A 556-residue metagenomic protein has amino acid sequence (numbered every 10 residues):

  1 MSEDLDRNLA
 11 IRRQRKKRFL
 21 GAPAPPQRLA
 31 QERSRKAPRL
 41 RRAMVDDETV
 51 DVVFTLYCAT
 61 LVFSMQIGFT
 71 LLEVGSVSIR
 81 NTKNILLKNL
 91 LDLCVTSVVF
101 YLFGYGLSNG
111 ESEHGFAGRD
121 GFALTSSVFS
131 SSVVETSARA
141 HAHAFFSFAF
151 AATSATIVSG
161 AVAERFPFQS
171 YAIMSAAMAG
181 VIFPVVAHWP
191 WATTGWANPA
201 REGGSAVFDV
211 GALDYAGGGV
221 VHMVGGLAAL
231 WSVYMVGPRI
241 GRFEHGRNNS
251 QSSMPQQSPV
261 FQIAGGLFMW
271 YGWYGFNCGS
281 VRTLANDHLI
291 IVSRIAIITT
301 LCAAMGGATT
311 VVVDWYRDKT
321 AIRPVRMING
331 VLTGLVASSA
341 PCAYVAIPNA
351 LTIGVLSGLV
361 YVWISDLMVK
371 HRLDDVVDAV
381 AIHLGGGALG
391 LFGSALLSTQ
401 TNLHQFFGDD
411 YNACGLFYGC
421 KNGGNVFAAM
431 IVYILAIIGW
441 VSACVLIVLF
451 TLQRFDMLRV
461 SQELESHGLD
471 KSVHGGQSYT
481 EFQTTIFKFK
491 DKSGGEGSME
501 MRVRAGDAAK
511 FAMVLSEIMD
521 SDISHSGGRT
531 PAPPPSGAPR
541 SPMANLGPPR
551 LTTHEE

Functional and structural regions predicted by a protein language model:
M1-A43: N-terminal amphipathic/basic-hydrophobic helices that include classical n-h-c signal peptides and signal-anchor
S2-L9, I518-I523, M543, T552: Intrinsically disordered, low-complexity peptide-like regions
E3, P23, S34, A505-M513 (+1 more regions): Low-complexity, intrinsically disordered regions enriched in charged/polar residues
L20, L416-F417, M457, M543-L546: Short, aromatic- and cysteine-enriched interfacial helices/patches that mediate contacts at lipid membranes
Q27-E32, G528, A532-E556: Proline-rich, low-complexity intrinsically disordered regions
L40-P534, H554-E556: Glycine- and aromatic-enriched membrane alpha-helices
